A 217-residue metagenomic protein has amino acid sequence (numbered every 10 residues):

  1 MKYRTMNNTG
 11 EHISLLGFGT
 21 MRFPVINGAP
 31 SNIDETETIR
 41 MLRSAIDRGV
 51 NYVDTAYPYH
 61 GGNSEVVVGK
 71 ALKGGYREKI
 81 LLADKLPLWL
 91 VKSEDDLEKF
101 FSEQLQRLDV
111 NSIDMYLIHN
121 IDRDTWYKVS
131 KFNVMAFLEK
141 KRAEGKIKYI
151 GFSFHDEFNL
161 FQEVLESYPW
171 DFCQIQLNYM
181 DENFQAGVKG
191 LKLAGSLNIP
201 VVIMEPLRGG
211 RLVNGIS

Functional and structural regions predicted by a protein language model:
M1-I80: N-terminal binding-site loop/beta-alpha segment at the start of enzyme catalytic domains that lines or forms
Y3-R4, I121-S217: Beta/alpha (TIM)-barrel catalytic core signal, keyed to glycine-rich beta->alpha loops juxtaposed to Asp/Glu that bind
T5, I13-G17, N51-Y52, K79-K85 (+4 more regions): Structural preference for beta-strand elements that scaffold enzyme active sites
N7-H12, D47, G69-K79, S102-N111 (+3 more regions): Acidic (Asp/Glu)-rich catalytic clusters
R22-T36, K85-D95, D124-Y127: Active-site mouth loops of central-metabolism enzymes
S31-A45, S93-D109, H155-V164: Short, acidic/polar
A56-E65, W89-D95, D124-Y127, Y179-Q185: Acidic-and-aromatic substrate-binding clefts and catalytic sites of carbohydrate-active enzymes
L105-W126: Active-site groove signature of glycoside hydrolases
